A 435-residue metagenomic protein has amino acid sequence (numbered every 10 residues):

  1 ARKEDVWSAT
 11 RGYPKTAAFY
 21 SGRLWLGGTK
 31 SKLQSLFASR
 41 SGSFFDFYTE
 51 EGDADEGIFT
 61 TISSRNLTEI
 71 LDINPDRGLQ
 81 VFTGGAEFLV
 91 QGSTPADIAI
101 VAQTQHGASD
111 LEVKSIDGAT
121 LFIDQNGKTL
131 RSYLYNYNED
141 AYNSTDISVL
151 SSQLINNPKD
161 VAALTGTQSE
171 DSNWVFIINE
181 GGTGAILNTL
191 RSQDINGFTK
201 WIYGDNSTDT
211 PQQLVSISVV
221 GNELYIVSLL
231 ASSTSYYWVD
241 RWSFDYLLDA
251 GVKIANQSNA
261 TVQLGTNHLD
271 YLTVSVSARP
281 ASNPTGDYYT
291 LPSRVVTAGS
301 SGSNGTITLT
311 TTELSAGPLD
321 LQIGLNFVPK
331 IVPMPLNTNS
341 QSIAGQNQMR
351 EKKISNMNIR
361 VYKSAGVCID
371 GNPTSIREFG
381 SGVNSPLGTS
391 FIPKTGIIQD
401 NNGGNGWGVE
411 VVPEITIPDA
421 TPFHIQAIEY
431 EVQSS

Functional and structural regions predicted by a protein language model:
A1-N74, D124-S148, G371-P373, I417: N-terminal beta-propeller domains
G28, F82-G84, D124, N179-E180: Structural signature of WD-repeat beta-propellers
Q34, F88-L89, A185: WD40 beta-propeller blade core
R65-T68, R77, P95, Q105-A108 (+2 more regions): Beta-sheet repeat architectures centered on beta-propellers
Q80-S93: Surface-exposed extracellular loop regions of Gram-negative outer-membrane beta-barrel proteins
I100: Catalytic-domain carbohydrate-binding cleft regions of carbohydrate-active enzymes
